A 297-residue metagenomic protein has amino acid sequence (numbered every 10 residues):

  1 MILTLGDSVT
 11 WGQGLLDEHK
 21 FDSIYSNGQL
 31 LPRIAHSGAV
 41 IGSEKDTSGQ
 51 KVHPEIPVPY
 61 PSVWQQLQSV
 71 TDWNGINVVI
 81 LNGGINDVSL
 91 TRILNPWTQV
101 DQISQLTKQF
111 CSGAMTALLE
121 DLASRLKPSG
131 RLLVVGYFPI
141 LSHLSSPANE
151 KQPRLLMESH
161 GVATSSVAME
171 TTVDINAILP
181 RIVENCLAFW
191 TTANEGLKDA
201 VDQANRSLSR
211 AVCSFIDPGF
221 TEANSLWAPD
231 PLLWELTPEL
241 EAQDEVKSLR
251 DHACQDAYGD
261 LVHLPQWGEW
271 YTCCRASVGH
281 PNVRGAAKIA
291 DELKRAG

Functional and structural regions predicted by a protein language model:
L5-G6, W11, V135: Short hydrophobic segments within beta-strands
V9-Q109: Conserved SGNH/GDSL esterase-like catalytic core that processes O-acyl groups on lipids and polysaccharides
I41-E44, D87-I93, L141-K151, S225-A228: Short acidic/His/Gly/Ser-rich catalytic and metal-binding motifs that mark active-site loops of diverse hydrolases
L67, M115-A123, N194: Generic structural signal for well-ordered alpha-helices, preferentially at hydrophobic/aromatic core positions
G83-G84, V135-P139, P218-F220: Short, well-ordered beta-to-alpha junction loops that form the rim of enzyme active sites and present histidine/acidic
L126-R131: A short helix->loop->beta-strand "cap" motif at the edges of active sites that frequently abuts
S146-T191, D199-H280: Mobile gating loops/cap/lid regions near enzyme active sites that modulate substrate access
P281-G285, I289: Accessory beta->alpha helical hairpin/"wing" motif in late/C-terminal subdomains of nucleic-acid enzymes
